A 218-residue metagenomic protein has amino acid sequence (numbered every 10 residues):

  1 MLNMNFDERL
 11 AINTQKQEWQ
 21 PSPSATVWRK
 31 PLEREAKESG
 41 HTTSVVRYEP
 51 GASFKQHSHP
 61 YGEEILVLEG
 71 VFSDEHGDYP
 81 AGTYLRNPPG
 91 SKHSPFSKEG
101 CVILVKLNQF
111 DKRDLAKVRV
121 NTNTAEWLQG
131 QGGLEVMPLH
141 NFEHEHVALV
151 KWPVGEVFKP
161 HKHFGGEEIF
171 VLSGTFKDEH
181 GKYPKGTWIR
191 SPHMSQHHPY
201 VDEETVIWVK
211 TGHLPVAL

Functional and structural regions predicted by a protein language model:
M1-E38, G100-H144: A short, N-terminal "cap"/entry segment at the start of jelly-roll beta-barrel domains of the cupin/DSBH fold
V27, D78, P89-R113, H193-L218: Ligand-binding loop in jelly-roll beta-barrel domains
S44-V45, K55-H59, H76, P95-F96 (+4 more regions): Short histidine-centered beta-strand/loop micro-motifs that create catalytic or ligand/metal-coordination sites
P50, H59-D74, H163-E179, K185: Glycine- and acidic-residue-biased ligand/ion/polar-headgroup-sensing regions
S53, Y84, V157, T187-W188 (+1 more regions): Residue-level marker of beta-strand positions
D74-G90, D178-H197: Short acidic-glycine-tyrosine-enriched beta hairpin
L128-S173, D178: Surface-exposed interaction/gating patches
